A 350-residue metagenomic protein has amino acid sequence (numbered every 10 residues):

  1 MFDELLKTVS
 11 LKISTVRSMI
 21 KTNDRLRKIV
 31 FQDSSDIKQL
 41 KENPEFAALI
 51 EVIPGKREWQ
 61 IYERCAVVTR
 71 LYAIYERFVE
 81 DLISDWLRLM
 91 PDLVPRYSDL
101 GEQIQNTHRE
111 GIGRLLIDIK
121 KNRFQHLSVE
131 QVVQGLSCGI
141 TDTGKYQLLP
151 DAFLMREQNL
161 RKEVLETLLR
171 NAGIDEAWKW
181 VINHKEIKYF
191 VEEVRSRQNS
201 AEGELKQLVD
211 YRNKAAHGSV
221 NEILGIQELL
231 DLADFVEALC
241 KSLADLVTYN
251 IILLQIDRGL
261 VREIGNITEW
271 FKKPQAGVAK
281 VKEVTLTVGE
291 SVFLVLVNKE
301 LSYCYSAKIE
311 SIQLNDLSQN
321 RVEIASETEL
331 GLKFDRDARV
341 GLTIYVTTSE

Functional and structural regions predicted by a protein language model:
M1-A66, D81-W86, L93-V94, D99: Charged alpha-helical initiation segments
D3, P54-T69, R195, N199-K206 (+1 more regions): Short, solvent-exposed segments of well-ordered alpha helices
K12, V16-I20, K162-K214, E222 (+1 more regions): Amphipathic, Lys/Arg-enriched alpha-helical patches that create a basic surface for binding polyanionic ligands
D24-R27, F31, F78-M90, A216-S219 (+3 more regions): Long, hydrophobic, amphipathic alpha-helical segments used as structural scaffolds
S35-K41, M90-R109, L232-A238, Q255-I256: Charge-rich, acidic-biased intrinsically disordered regions
R70-L71, F78, I83-E193: Helix-loop junctions and short alpha-helical segments
Y72-A73, N213: Short alpha-helical basic/polar micro-motif
G259-V288, V292-E350: Beta-strand/loop-dominated core regions that host nucleotide or nucleotide-derived cofactor-binding catalytic loops
